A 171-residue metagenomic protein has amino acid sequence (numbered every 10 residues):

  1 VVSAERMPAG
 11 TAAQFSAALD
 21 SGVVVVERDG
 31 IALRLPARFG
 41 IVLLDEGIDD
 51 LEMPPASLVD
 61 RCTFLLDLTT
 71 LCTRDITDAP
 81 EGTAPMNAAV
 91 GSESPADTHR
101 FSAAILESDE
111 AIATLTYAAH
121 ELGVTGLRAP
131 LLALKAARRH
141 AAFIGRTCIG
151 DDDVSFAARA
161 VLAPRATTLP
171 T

Functional and structural regions predicted by a protein language model:
V1-A89: Canonical AAA+ ATPase core
A18, A136, F156-A160: Short acidic/histidine-centered micro-motifs embedded in hydrophobic/aromatic stretches that mark compact functional
F64-Y117, E121-P130, R146: Conserved C-terminal "switch" segment of AAA+ ATPases
Y117, A129-A142, D153: C-terminal helical "lid" of AAA+/P-loop NTPase domains
I144-T171: C-terminal engagement/docking regions of AAA+ P-loop ATPases
